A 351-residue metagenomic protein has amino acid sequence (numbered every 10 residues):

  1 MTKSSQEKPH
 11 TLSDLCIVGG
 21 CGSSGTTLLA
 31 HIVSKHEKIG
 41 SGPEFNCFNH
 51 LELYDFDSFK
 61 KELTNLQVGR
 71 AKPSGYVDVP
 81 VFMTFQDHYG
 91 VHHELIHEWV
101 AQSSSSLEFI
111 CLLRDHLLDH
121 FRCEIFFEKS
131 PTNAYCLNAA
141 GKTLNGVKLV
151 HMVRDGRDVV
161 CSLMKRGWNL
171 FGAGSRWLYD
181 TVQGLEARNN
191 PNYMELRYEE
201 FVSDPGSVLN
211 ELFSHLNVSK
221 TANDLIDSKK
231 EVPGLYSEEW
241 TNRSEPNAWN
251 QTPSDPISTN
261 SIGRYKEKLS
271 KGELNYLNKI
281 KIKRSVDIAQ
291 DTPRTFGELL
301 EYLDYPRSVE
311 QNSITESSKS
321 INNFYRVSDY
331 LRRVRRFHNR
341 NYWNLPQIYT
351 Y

Functional and structural regions predicted by a protein language model:
M1-I17, S104, L185, V218-Y351: PAPS-dependent sulfotransferases, especially Golgi type II membrane carbohydrate sulfotransferases
I17, L28, K148: Amphipathic alpha-helical recognition patches that constitute DNA-binding helices
G20-C21: P-loop (Walker A) phosphate-binding loop of NTP-binding proteins
T27-I39: A conserved segment at the C-terminal end of the G1
G42-E128, N133, I280: PAPS-dependent sulfation machinery
P43, E52, V160-M164, L269 (+1 more regions): Short, flexible helix/strand-to-coil boundary loops that buttress conserved ligand/catalytic motifs in alpha/beta
L107, R114-D255: PAPS-dependent sulfotransferase catalytic domain
